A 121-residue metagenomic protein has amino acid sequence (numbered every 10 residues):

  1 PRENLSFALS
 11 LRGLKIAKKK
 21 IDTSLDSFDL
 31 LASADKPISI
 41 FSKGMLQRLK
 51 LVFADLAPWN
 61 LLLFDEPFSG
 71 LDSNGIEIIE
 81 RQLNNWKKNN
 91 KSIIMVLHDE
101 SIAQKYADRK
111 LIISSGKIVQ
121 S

Functional and structural regions predicted by a protein language model:
S6, S10, I16-S33: Conserved ABC ATPase "signature" region
P37-G44: Conserved ABC ATPase signature
L51: Hydrophobic anchor residue at the start of the ABC signature
L62-E66: Catalytic Walker B motif of ABC-type/P-loop ATPase nucleotide-binding domains
D72: ABC-family nucleotide-binding domains
L97-H98: H-loop/switch region of ABC-family ATPase nucleotide-binding domains
R109-S121: H-loop (His-switch) and adjacent beta-strand-loop-beta switch element of ABC-type ATPase nucleotide-binding domains
